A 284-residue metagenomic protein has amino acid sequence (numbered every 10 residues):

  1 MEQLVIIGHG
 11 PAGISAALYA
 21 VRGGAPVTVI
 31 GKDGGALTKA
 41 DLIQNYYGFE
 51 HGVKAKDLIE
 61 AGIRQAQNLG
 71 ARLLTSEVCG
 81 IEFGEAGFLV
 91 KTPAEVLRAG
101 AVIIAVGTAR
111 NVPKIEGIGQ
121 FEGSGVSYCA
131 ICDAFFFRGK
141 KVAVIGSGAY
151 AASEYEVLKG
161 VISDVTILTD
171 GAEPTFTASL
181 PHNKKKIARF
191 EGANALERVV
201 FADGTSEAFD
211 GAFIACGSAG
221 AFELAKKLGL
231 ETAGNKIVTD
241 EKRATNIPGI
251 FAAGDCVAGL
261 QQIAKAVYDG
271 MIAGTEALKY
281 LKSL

Functional and structural regions predicted by a protein language model:
M1-V5, L73-G139, F213-A215, I237-E241 (+1 more regions): FAD-binding core/adjacent interface of flavoenzyme oxidoreductases
L4-E60, Q65, K140-G146, Y150-P174: Beta1-alpha1 glycine-rich phosphate/pyrophosphate-binding loop at the start of Rossmann-like nucleotide-binding domains
G13, R110, A151, E207 (+1 more regions): Glycine-rich nucleotide phosphate-binding loop and flanking beta-alpha elements of Rossmann-like dinucleotide-binding
L37-T38, V112-P113, S153, F209 (+2 more regions): Glycine/Thr-rich phosphate-binding loops of Rossmann-like dinucleotide-binding domains
K39-A40, K114-G119, F135-F137, E173-L180: Short loop/helix-cap segments at secondary-structure boundaries that form the rim of catalytic
I63-E85, L89-K91, L97, G160-K236 (+1 more regions): A Rossmann-like FAD-binding core segment of flavoenzymes
K114, Q120-F136, G217-L260, K265 (+2 more regions): FAD-site-proximal beta/loop scaffold in flavoenzymes
